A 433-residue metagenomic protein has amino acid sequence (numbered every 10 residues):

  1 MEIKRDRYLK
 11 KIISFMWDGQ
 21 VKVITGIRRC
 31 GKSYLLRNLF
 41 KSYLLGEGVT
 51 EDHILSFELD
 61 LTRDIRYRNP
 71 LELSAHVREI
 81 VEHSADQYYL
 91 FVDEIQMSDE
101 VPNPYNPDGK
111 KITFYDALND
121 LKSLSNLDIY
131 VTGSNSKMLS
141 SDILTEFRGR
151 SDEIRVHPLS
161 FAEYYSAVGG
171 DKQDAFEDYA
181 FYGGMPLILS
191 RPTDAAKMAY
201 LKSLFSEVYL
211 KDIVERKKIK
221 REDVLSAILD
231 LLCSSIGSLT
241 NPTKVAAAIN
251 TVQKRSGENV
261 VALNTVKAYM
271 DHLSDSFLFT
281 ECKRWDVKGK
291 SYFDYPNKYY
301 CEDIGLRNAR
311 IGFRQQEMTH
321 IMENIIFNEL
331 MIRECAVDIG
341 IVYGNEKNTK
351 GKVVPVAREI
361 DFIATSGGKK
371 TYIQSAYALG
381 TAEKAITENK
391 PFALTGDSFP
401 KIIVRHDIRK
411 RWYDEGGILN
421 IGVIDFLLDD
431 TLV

Functional and structural regions predicted by a protein language model:
I3-G19: Pre-Walker A adenine-sensing motif
I24: Hydrophobic anchor at the beta1->P-loop junction of P-loop NTPases
S33: Walker A/P-loop
S56-D86: Short glycine-rich substrate-engagement loop in P-loop NTPases that contacts/grips substrate
F91, D128-S134, R155: Structural recognition of the conserved hydrophobic beta-strand(s) that form the central parallel beta-sheet of P-loop
Q96-Y130: Conserved Walker B catalytic segment
S134-S136, S140-L239, T243: Interdomain motor-coupling "hinge/lid" segment immediately C-terminal to the ATP-binding subdomain of NTP-driven enzymes
D194-K369: Accessory nucleic acid-recognition modules appended to NTPase machines
